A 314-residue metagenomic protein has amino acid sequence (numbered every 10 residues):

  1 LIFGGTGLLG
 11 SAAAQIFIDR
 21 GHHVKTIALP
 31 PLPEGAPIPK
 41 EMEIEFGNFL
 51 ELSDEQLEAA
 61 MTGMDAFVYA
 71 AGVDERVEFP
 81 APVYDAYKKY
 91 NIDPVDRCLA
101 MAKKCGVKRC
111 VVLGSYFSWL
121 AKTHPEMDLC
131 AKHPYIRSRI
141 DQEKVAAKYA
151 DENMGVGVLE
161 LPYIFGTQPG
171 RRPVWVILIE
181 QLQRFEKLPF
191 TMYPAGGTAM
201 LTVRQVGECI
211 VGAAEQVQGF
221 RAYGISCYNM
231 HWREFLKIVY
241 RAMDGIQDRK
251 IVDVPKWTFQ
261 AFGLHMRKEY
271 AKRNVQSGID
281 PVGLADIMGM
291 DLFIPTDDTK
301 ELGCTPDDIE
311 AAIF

Functional and structural regions predicted by a protein language model:
L1-R20: N-terminal Rossmann NAD(P)H-binding glycine-rich loop of SDR-like oxidoreductase domains
M42-D93: NAD(P)H-binding glycine-rich loop region in Rossmannoid oxidoreductase-like domains and their noncatalytic homologs
D93-S138: Conserved Rossmann-fold NAD(P)-dependent oxidoreductase catalytic core, especially the SDR/UDP-sugar
V145-G170: Conserved beta-loop-beta element that borders a ligand/cofactor-binding pocket
G166-I179, A213-Y223, I246: Glycine/proline-rich active-site loop of Rossmann-fold NAD(P)-dependent oxidoreductases
E180-L201: A conserved pocket-lining segment of Rossmann-fold NAD(P)-dependent short-chain dehydrogenase/reductase
W232, L236-M290: Terminal hydrophobic/aromatic helix or amphipathic segment near a protein terminus
G289-F314: Amphipathic terminal alpha-helices
